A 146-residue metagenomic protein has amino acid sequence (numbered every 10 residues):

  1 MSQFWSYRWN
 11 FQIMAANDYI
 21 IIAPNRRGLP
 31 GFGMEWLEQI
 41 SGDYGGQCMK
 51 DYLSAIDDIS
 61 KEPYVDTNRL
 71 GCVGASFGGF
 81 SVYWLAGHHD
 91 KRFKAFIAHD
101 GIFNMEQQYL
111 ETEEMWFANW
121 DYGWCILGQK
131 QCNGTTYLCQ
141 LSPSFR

Functional and structural regions predicted by a protein language model:
M1-Q3: Conserved HGGG/HGGXW glycine-rich cap/lid loop of the alpha/beta-hydrolase fold
W5-A16, A23-R146: Active-site-proximal cap/loop segments of hydrolase catalytic domains
